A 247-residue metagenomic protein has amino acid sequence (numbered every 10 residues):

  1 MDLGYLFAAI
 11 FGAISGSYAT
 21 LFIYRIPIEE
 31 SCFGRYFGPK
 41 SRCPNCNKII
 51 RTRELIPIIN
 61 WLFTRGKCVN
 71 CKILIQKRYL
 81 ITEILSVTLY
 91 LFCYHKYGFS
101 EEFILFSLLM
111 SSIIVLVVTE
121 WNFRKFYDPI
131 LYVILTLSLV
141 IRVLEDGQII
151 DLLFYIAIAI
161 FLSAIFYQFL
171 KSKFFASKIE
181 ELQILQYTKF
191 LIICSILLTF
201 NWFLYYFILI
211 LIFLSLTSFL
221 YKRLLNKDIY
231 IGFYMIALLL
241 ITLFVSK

Functional and structural regions predicted by a protein language model:
M1-K247: A membrane-topology feature that recognizes alpha-helical transmembrane segments and their immediate juxtamembrane
